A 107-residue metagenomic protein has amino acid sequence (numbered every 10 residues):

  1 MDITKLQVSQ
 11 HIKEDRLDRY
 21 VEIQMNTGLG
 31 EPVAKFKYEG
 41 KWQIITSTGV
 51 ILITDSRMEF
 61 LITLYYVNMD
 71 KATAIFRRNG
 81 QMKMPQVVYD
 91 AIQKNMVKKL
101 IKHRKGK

Functional and structural regions predicted by a protein language model:
M1-K107: Ribonuclease/tRNase effector modules and their secretory precursors
